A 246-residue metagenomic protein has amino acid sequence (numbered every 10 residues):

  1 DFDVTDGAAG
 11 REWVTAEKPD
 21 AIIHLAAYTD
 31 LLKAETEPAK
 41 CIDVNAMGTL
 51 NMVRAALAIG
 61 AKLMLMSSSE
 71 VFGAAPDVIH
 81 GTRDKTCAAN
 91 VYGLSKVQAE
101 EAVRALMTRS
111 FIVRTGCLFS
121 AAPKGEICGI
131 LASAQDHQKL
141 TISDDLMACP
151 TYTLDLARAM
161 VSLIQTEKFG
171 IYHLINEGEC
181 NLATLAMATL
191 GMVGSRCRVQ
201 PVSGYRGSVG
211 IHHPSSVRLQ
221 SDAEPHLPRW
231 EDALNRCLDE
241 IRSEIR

Functional and structural regions predicted by a protein language model:
V4-V44: NAD(P)H-binding glycine-rich loop region in Rossmannoid oxidoreductase-like domains and their noncatalytic homologs
T5, T36, K40-N51, T86 (+1 more regions): Glycine-rich NAD(P)-binding loop of the Rossmann-fold in SDR/ketoreductase-type enzymes
I22-A26, L63-S69, V113-T115: SDR active-site strand-loop-helix element
L50-A89: Conserved Rossmann-fold NAD(P)-dependent oxidoreductase catalytic core, especially the SDR/UDP-sugar
A74, C87-F111: Active-site Tyr-X1-5-Lys
E101-A148, L154-D155, V161: NAD(P)-dependent short-chain dehydrogenase/reductase
D136, A159, T166-G210, L238-D239 (+1 more regions): Mid/C-terminal beta-alpha module of Rossmann-like enzyme folds, strongest in SDR-family dehydrogenases/epimerases
C197, H212-R246: C-terminal amphipathic/interface module of NAD(P)-dependent oxidoreductases and related NAD-binding regulators
